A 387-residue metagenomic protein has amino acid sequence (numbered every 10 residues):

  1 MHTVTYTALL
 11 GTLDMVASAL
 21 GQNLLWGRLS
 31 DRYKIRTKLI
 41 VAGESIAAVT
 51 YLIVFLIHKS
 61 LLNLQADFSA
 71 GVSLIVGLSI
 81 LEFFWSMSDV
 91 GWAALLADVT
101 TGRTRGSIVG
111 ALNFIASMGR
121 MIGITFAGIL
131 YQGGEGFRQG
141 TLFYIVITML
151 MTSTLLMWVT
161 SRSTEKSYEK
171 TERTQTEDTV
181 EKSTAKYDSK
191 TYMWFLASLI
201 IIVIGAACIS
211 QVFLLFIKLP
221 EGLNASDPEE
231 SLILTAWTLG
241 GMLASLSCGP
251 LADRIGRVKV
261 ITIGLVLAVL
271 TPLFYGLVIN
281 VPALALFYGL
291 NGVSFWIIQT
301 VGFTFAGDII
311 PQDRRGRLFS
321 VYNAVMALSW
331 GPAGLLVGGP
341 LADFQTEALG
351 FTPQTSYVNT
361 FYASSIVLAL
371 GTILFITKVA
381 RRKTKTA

Functional and structural regions predicted by a protein language model:
M1-T7, Q211-E229: Short amphipathic helix-loop junctions that connect adjacent transmembrane helices in Major Facilitator Superfamily/SLC
L9-R28, T235-S247: Central cavity-lining transmembrane alpha-helices of secondary-active solute carriers, predominantly the Major
D31-S45, R254-L265: Cytoplasmic membrane-interface "Motif A"-like loop-to-helix N-cap segments of 12-TM Major Facilitator Superfamily
R36, I129-T148, A342-V367: A membrane-interface helix-boundary motif in multi-pass transporters
E44-F68, V266-I279: C-terminal ends and interior cores of transmembrane alpha-helices in multi-pass membrane transporters/permeases
T50, L64-S88, A283-I297: Hydrophobic core of transmembrane alpha-helices in multi-pass small-molecule transporters, especially MFS/SLC-type
V109-G128, N323-L335: Glycine-rich segments within core transmembrane alpha-helices of 12-TM secondary carriers
E165-A197, L219: Juxtamembrane intracellular "pre-TM" segments in multi-pass secondary transporters
